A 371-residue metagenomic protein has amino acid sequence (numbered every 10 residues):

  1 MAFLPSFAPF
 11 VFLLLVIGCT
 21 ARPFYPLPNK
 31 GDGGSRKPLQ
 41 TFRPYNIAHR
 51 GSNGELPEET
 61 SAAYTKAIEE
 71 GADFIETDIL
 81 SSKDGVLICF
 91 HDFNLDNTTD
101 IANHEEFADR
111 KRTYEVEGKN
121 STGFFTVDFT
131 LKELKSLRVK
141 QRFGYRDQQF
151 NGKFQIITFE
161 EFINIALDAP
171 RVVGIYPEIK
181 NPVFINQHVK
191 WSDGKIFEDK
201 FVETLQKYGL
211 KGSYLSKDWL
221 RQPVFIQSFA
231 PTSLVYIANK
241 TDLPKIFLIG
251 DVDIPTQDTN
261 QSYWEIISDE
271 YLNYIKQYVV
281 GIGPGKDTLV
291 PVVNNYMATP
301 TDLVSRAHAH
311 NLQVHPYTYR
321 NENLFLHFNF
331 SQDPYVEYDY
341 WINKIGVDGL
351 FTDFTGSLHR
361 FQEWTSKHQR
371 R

Functional and structural regions predicted by a protein language model:
A2-R371: Phosphate-group recognition and catalysis centered on beta-loop-alpha active-site segments
